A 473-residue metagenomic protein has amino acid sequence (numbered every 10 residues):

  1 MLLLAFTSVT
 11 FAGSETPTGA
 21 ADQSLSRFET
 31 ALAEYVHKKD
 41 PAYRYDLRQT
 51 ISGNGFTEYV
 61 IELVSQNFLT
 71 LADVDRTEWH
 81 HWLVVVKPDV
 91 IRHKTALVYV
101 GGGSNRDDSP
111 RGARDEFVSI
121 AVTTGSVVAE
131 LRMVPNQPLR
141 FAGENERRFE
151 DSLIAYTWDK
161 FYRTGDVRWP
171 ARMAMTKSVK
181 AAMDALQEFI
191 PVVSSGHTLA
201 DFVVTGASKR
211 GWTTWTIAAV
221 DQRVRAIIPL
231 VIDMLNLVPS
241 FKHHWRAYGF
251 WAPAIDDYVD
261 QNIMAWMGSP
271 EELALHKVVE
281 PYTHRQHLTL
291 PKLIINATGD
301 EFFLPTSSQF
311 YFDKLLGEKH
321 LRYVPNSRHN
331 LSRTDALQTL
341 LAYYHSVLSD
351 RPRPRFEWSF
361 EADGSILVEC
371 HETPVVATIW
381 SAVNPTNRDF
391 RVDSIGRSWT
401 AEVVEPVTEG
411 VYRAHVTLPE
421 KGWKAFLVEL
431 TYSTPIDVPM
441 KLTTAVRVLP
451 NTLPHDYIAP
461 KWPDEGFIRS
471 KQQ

Functional and structural regions predicted by a protein language model:
T16-R92: Catalytic-loop region of hydrolases
W82, H93-G103: Short beta-strand element of the alpha/beta-hydrolase
G102-D107, V118, S126-K180, M234-A247: Cap/lid segment of the alpha/beta-hydrolase catalytic domain
Y162-S208, R223-V224: Gly/Ser-rich "nucleophile elbow"/oxyanion-hole loop immediately N-terminal to the catalytic nucleophile in hydrolases
T216-A265, R322-P325, L331-Q338: Hydrolase active-site cap/lid region
L288, I294-N296: Short beta-strand/loop motif that positions the catalytic acidic residue of the alpha/beta-hydrolase fold
E301-S307, S332: Conserved alpha/beta-hydrolase "acid-adjacent" motif
A342-S381, T400-G410, A414-H415: Surface beta-strand/loop "capping" patches
